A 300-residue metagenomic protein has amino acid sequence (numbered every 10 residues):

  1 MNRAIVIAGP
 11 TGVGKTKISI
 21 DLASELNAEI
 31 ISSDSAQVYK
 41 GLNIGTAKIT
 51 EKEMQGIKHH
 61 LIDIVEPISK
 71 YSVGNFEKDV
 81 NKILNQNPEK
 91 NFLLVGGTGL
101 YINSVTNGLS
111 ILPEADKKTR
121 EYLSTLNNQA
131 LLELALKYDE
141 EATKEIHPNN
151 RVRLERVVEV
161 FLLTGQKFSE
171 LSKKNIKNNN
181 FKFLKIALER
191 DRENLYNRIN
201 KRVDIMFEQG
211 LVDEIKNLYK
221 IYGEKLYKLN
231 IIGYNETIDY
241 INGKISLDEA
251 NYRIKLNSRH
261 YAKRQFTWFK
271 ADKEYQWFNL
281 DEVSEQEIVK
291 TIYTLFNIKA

Functional and structural regions predicted by a protein language model:
M1-A300: Phosphate/pyrophosphate-binding catalytic cores of soluble transferases and nucleic-acid-acting enzymes
